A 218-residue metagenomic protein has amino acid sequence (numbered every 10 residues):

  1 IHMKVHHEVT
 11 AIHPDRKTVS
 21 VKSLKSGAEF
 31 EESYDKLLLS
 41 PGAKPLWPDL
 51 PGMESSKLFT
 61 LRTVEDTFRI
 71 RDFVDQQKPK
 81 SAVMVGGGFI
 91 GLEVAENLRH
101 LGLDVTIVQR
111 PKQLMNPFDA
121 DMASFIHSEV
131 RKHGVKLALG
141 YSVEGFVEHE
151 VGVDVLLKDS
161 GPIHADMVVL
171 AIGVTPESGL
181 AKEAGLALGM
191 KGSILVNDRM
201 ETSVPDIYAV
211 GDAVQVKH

Functional and structural regions predicted by a protein language model:
K4-I12, R16-V21, K25, E32 (+1 more regions): A Rossmann-like FAD-binding core segment of flavoenzymes
V5, P14, V21, A28-S81: Glycine/serine-rich phosphate-binding loop and adjoining beta1-alpha1 elements at the start of nucleotide-handling
E29, W47-P48, L92-E93, A165 (+2 more regions): Glycine/Thr-rich phosphate-binding loops of Rossmann-like dinucleotide-binding domains
D35, P79-K80, L103, V135 (+1 more regions): A short helix->loop->beta-strand "cap" motif at the edges of active sites that frequently abuts
P41, L92-V94, R110, D198 (+2 more regions): Generic detector of well-ordered alpha-helical packing
E54-K78, D154, P162-H218: FAD-site-proximal beta/loop scaffold in flavoenzymes
E65, R69-F118, E150-G152: Rossmann-like NAD(P)H-binding beta-loop-alpha module
